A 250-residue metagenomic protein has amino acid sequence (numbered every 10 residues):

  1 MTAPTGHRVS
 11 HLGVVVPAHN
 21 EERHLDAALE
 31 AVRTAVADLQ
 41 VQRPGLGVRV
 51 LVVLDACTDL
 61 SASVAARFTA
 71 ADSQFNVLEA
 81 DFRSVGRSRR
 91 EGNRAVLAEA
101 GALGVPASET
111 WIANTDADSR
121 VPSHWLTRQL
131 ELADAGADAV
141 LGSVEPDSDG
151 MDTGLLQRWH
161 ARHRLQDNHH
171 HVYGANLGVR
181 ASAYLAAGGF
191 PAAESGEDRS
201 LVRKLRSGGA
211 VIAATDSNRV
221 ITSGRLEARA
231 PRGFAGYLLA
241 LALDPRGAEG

Functional and structural regions predicted by a protein language model:
A3, E21-Q42: Short, well-formed alpha-helical segments that are part of the catalytic scaffolds of diverse glycosyltransferases
R23-D26, D59-F68: Acidic helix N-cap motif at the loop->helix transition within catalytic regions of sugar-transfer enzymes
L51-S63, F82: A conserved acidic beta->alpha catalytic loop
L60, P106-E131: Acidic donor-binding/catalytic loop of UDP-sugar-dependent glycosyltransferases, especially processive GT2
A80-P106: Glycine-rich, basic loop-to-helix element that forms the pyrophosphate-binding segment of sugar-nucleotide handling
S123-T153: Conserved donor NDP-sugar-binding/catalytic core segment of glycosyltransferases
H160-G178: A recurrent flexible, glycine/aromatic-enriched loop bordering the glycosyltransferase active site that acts as
S195-L201: Acidic donor-binding loop at a coil-to-helix junction in glycosyltransferase catalytic cores that engages
